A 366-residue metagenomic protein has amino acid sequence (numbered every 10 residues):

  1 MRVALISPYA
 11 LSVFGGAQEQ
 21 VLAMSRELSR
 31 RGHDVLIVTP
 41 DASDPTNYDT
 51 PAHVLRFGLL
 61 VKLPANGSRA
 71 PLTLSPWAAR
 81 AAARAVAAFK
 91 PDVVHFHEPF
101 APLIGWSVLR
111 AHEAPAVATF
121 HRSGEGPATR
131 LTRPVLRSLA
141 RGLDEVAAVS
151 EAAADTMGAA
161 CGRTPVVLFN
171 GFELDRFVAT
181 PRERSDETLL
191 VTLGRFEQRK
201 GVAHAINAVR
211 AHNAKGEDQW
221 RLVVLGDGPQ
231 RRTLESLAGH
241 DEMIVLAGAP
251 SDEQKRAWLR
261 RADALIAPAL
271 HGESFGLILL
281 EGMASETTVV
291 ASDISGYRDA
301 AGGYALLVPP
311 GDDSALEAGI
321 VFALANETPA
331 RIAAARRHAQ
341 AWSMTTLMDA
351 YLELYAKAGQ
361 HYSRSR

Functional and structural regions predicted by a protein language model:
I6-F14, V21, R26-L74: N-terminal strand-loop element at the rim of the active site of nucleotide-sugar-dependent glycosyltransferases
R31, P329-G359: A charged, aromatic-enriched C-terminal amphipathic alpha-helix characteristic of glycosyltransferases across folds
D41, A152, G171: Carbohydrate-associated surface elements
D155-G158, G171-E187, A257: Acidic anion/phosphate-binding donor-loop and adjacent secondary structure in glycosyltransferase catalytic cores
P181-R210, V223: Conserved donor-binding/catalytic core segment of Leloir-type glycosyltransferases
R232-E253: Nucleotide-activated donor-binding/catalytic signature segment of Leloir-type glycosyltransferases, i.e., the conserved
T288-A291: Short hydrophobic beta-strand element within catalytic cores of glycosyltransferases and related nucleotide-activated
A305-S314, V321-E327: Conserved acidic donor-binding segment of nucleotide-sugar-dependent glycosyltransferases
